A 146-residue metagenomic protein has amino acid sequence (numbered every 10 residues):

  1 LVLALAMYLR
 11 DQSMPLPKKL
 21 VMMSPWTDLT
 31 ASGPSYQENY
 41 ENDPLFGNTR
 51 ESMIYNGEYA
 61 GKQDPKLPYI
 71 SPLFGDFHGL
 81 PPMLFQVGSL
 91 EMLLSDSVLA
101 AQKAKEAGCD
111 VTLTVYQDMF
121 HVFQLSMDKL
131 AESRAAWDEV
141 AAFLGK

Functional and structural regions predicted by a protein language model:
L1-K146: Alpha/beta-hydrolase superfamily serine-hydrolase fold, recognizing
